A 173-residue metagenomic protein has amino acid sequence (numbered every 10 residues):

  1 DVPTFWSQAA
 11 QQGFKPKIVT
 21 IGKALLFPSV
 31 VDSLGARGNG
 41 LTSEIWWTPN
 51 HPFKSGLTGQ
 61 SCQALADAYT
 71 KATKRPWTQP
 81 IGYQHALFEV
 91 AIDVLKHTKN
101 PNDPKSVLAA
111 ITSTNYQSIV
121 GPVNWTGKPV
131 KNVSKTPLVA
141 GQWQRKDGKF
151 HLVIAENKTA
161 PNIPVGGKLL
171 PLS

Functional and structural regions predicted by a protein language model:
D1-A9, N50-S113: Extracellular/periplasmic ligand-binding modules, especially the Venus flytrap/periplasmic-binding
D1-P49: Extracellular/periplasmic bilobed ligand-binding domains
P16-T20, N102-K105, S118-V120: Acidic/polar loop patches that form or flank catalytic/metal-binding clefts of enzymes that bind anionic ligands
F27-L34, A110, W125-P129: Intrinsically disordered, low-complexity boundary segments flanking structured domains
S33-G35, G56-S61, V139: Short, surface-exposed amphipathic charged segments that create phosphate/polyanion-binding patches used for binding
I45-W46, F88-E89, Q117: Short acidic (Asp/Glu) and glycine-rich catalytic loops that position anionic groups and cofactors
T48-P52, P161-N162: A short acidic, often aromatic-flanked loop/helix-cap motif at beta-alpha or helix-coil junctions that lines enzyme
T112-S173: Solvent-exposed, acidic/polar segments of extracytosolic/periplasmic ligand-binding ectodomains
